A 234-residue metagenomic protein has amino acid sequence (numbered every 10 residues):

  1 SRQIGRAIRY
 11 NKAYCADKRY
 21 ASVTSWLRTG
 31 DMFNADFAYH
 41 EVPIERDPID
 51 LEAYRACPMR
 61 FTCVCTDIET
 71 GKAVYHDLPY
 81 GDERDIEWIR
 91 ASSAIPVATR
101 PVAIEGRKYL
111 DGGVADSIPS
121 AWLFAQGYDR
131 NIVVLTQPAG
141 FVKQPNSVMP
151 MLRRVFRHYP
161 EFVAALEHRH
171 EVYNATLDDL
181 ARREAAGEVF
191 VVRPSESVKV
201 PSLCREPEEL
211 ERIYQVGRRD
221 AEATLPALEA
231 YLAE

Functional and structural regions predicted by a protein language model:
S1-V42, D77-A91, L135, A139-N146: Patatin-like phospholipase
G5, M32-Y39, P79, E83 (+6 more regions): Electropositive phosphate-/nucleotide-binding environments in soluble metabolic enzymes
R6-A16, D47, A94, A185 (+2 more regions): Generic secondary-structure signature for well-ordered alpha-helical cores
S25-F33, K72-D77, R107-L110, A164-E167: Flexible, glycine/proline-enriched loop segments at strand-loop-helix junctions that form or flank small-ligand binding
T29-A56, E171-D179: C-terminal domain-closing interface element
A53-V134, A139-P150: Active-site gating loop/helix substructures
R130-R182, E188-V189: Helix-centered, glycine/charged polyanion-binding patches within enzymatic domains that contact phosphate-containing
T176-E234: C-terminal helical/tail subdomains of lipid-metabolizing enzymes
